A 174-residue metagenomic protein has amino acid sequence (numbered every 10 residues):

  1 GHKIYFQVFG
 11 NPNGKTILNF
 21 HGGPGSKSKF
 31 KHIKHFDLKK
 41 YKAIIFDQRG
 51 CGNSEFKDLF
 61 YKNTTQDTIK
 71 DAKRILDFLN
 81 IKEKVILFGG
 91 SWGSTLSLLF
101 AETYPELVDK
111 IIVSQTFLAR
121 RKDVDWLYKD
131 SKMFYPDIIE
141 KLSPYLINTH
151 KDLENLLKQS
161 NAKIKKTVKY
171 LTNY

Functional and structural regions predicted by a protein language model:
H2-F56, Y61, L76: Conserved HGGG/HGGXW glycine-rich cap/lid loop of the alpha/beta-hydrolase fold
F56, N63, I75, I86 (+1 more regions): N-terminal glycine-rich phosphate/pyrophosphate-binding loop and immediately adjacent elements
Y61-N63, T103, L127-K132: Short, hinge-like loop/turn segments at secondary-structure boundaries
T65, I69-A72, S131-Y135: Amphipathic alpha-helical segments in well-structured domains
D67-V85: Conserved acidic catalytic loop of the alpha/beta-hydrolase fold
E83-D125: Conserved hydrolase catalytic core segment
V108-E154: A catalytic-pocket lid/entrance helix-loop region that shapes and gates access to the active site across common
K151-Y174: Conserved alpha/beta-hydrolase catalytic His-Asp/Glu region
